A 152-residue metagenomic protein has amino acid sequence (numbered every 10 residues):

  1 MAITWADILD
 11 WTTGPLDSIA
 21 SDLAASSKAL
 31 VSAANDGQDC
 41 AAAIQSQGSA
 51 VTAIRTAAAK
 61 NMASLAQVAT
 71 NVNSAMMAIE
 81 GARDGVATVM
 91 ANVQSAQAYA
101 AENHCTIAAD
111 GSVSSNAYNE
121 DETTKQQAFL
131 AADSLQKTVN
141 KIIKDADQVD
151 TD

Functional and structural regions predicted by a protein language model:
M1-T151: N-terminal secretion-targeting helices of virulence/extracellular proteins, encompassing both classical Sec signal
